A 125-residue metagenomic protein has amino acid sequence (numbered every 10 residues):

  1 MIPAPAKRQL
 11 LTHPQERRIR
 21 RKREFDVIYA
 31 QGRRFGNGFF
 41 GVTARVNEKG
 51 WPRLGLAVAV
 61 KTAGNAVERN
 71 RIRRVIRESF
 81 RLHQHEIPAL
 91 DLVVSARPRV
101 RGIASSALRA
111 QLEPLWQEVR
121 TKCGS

Functional and structural regions predicted by a protein language model:
M1-S125: Positively charged, solvent-exposed patches that mediate nucleic-acid binding
